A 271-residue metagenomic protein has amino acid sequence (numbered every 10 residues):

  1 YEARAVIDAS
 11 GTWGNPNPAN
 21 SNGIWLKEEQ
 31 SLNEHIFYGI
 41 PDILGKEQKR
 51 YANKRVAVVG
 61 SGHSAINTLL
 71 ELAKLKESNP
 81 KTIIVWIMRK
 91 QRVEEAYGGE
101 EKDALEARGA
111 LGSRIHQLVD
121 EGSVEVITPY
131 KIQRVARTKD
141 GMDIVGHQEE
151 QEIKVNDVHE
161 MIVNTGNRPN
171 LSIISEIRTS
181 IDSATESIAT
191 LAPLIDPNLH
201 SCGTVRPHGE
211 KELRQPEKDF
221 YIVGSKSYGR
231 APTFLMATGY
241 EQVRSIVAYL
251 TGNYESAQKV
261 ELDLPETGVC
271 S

Functional and structural regions predicted by a protein language model:
Y1-C270: Flavin (primarily FAD) cofactor-binding/catalytic cores of flavoenzymes
